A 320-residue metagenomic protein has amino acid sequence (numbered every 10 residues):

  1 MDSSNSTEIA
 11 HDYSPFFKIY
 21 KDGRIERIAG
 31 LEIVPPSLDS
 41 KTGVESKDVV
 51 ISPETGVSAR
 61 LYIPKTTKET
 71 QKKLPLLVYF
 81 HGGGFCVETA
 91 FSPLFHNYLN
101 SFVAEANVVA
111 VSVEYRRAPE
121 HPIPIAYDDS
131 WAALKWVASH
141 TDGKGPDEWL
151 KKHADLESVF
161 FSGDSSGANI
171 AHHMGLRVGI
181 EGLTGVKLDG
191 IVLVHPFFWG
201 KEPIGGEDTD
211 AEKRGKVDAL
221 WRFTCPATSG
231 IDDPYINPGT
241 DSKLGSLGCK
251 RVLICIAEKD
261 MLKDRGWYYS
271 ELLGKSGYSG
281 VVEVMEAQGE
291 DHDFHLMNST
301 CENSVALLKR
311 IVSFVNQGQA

Functional and structural regions predicted by a protein language model:
D2-A320: Alpha/beta-hydrolase superfamily serine-hydrolase fold, recognizing
